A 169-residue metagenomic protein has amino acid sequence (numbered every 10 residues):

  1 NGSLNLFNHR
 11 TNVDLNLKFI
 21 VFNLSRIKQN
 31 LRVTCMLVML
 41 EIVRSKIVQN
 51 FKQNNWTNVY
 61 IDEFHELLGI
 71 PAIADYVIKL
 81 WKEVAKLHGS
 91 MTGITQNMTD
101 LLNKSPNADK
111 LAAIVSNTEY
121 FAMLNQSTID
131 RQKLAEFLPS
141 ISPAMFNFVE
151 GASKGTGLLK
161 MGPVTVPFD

Functional and structural regions predicted by a protein language model:
N1-G89, F148-G151, G157-P163: P-loop NTPase motor domains
A72, I78-P167: Conserved ATP-driven motor cores of ASCE-family P-loop NTPases powering translocation/secretion/packaging/pilus
